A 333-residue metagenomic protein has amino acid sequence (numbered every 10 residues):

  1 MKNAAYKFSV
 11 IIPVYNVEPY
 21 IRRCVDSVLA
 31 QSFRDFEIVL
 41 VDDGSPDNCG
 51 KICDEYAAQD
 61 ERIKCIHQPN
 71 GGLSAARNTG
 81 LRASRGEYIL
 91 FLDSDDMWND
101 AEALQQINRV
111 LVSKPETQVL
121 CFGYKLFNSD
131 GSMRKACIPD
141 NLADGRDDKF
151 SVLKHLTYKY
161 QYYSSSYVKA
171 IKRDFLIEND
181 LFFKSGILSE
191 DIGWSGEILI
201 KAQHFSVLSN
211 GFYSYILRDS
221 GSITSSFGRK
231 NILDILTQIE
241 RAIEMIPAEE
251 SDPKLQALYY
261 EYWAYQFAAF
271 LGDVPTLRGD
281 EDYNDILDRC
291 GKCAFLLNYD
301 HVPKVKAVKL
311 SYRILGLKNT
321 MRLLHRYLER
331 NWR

Functional and structural regions predicted by a protein language model:
M1-L29: N-proximal low-complexity "stem/linker" segments adjacent to membrane-targeting elements
R22, F36, D47-E55, T79: Acidic helix N-cap motif at the loop->helix transition within catalytic regions of sugar-transfer enzymes
D42-I52, P69, M97: A conserved acidic beta->alpha catalytic loop
Q68-S84, S94: Glycine-rich, basic loop-to-helix element that forms the pyrophosphate-binding segment of sugar-nucleotide handling
L73, S94-S206, Y213-F227: Donor-binding/catalytic cores of nucleotide-activated saccharide and glycerol-phosphate transferases/polymerases
I89: Short aromatic/hydrophobic "clamp" motif used to bind/position activated sugar donors
N210-D219, S225-S251, Q266-L297: Catalytic core of nucleotide-sugar-dependent glycosyltransferases
P275-R333: Membrane-interface aromatic/basic loop that binds lipid-linked glycans or pyrophosphate carriers, typified by
